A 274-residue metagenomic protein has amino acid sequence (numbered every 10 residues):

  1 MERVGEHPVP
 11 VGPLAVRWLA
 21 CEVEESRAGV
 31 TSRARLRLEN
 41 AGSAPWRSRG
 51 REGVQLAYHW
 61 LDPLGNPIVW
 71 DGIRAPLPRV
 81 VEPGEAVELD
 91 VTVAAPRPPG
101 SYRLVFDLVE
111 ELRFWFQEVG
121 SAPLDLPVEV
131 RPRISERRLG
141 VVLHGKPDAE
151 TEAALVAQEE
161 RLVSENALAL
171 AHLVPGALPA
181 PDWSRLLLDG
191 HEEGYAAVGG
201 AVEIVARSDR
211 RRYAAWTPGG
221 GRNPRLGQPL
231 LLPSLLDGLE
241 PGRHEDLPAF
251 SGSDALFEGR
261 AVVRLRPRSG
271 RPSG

Functional and structural regions predicted by a protein language model:
E2-A28, D125: Low-complexity, acidic Ser/Thr/Pro/Gly-rich terminal tails and inter-domain linkers that flank the onset of structured
L14-W18, A57-L77: Short beta-strand and strand-turn-strand segments in soluble, beta-rich domains
T92-G100: Short, surface-exposed loop/turn segments at beta-strand-coil junctions that are enriched for proline with nearby
R131-Q158: N-proximal low-complexity "stem/linker" segments adjacent to membrane-targeting elements
E165-A180: Short beta-strand-to-loop acidic/aromatic patch adjacent to the donor-nucleotide binding site
L178-T217: Conserved donor NDP-sugar-binding/catalytic core segment of glycosyltransferases
A201, T217-P248: Short, flexible, basic/aromatic active-site loop/helix in glycosyltransferases
E245-G252, V262-G274: Donor nucleotide-sugar recognition loop
